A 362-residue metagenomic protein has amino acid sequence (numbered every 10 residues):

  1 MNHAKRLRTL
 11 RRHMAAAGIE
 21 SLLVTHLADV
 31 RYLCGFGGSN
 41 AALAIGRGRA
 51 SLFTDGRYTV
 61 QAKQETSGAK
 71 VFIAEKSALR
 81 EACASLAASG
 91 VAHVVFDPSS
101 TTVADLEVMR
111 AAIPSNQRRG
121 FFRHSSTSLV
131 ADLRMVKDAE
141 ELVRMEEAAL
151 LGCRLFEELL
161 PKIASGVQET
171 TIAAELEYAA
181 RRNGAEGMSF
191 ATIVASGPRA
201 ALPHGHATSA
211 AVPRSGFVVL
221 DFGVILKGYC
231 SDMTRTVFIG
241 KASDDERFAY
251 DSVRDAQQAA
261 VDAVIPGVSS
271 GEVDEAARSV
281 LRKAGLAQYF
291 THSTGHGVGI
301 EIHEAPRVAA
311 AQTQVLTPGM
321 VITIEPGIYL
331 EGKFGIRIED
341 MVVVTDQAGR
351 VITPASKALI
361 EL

Functional and structural regions predicted by a protein language model:
M1-L362: Active-site neighborhoods and metal-handling regions in enzymes and metal-associated proteins
